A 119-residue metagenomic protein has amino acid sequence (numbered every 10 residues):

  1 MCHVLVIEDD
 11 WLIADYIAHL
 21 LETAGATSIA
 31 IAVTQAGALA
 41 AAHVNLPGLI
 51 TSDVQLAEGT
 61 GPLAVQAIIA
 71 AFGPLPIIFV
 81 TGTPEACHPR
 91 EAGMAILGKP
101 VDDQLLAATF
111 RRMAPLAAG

Functional and structural regions predicted by a protein language model:
D10-A30: Two-component/phosphorelay signaling modules centered on CheY-like receiver
I31-L49: Acidic, metal-coordinating helix/loop segments flanking the phosphotransfer/catalytic sites of two-component signaling
T34, T60-L63: Acidic catalytic/metal-coordinating carboxylates
D53-V54: Active-site residues of response regulator receiver
A57: The feature encodes the CheY-like receiver
P62-P74: Short amphipathic alpha-helix used as the core "switch/output" element in two-component signaling
V80-T81: Hydrophobic/aromatic residues positioned on beta-strands within the core alpha/beta folds
V101-A118: C-terminal output helix
